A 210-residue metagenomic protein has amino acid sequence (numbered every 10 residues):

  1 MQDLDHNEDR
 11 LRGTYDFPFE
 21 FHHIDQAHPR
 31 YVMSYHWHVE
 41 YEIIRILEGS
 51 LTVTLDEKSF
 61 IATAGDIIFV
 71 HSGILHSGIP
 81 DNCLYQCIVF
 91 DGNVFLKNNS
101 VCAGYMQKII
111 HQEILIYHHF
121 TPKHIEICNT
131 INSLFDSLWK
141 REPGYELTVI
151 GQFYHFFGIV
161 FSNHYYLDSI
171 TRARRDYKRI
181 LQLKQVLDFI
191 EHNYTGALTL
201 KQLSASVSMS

Functional and structural regions predicted by a protein language model:
M1-T63, I67, P80-N82, C102-G104 (+1 more regions): Generic protein-terminus/edge-of-domain signal
G73-V101: Ligand-binding loop in jelly-roll beta-barrel domains
G92, I131, F153: Short amphipathic alpha-helical/adjacent loop interface patches that line ligand and macromolecule-binding sites
C102-A103, K123-T130: Mobile beta-alpha loop/short-helix "lid" or hinge segments that flank ligand
L115-H124, L138-V207: Short, Lys/Arg-enriched, Trp-marked, Pro/Gly-tolerant hinge/linker segments that flank
I127, I131-L134, F156: Amphipathic alpha-helices that form helix-helix packing interfaces
S210: Helix-turn-helix DNA-binding motif, specifically the short coil turn and the N-cap/start of the second
